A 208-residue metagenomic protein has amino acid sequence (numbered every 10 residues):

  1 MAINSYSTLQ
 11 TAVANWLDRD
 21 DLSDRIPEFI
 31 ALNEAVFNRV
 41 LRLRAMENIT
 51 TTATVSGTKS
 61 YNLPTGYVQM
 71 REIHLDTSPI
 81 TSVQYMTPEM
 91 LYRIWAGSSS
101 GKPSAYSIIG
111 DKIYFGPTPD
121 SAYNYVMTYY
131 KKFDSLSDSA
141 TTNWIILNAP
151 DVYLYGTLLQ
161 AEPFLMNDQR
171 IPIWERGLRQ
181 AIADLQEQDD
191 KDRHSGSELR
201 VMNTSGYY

Functional and structural regions predicted by a protein language model:
M1-Y208: Glycine-enriched, solvent-exposed interface loops adjoining structured elements
